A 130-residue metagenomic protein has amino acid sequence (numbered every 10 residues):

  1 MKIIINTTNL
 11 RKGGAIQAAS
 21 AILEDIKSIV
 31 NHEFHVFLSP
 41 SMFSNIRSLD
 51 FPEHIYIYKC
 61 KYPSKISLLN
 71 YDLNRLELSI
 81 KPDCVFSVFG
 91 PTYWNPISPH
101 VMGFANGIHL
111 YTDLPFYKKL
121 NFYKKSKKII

Functional and structural regions predicted by a protein language model:
I4, A19, I29-P91: Active-site donor-binding segments of glycosyltransferases and PAPS-dependent sulfotransferases
N6-S20: A short, glycine/small-residue-rich beta-strand->loop->alpha-helix junction that serves as a flexible
T8, S39-S41, A105: Cofactor-binding loop segments of dinucleotide-utilizing enzymes, especially the Rossmann-like FAD- and NAD(P)+-binding
K12-G14, F43-I46, Y93-P96, H109-T112: Short catalytic/ligand-binding loop motif for oxyanion handling, primarily in non-cytosolic enzymes, centered on
A18-A21, L49-E53, N95-M102, P115-K118: Short, glycine/charged-enriched secondary-structure capping and boundary segments
S87-Y93, G103-I108: A basic- and aromatic-enriched beta-loop-alpha substructure that forms the phosphate/nucleotide- and DNA/RNA-contacting
V101-I129: Acceptor-binding helix/loop patch of EC 2.4 sugar-transfer enzymes, predominantly nucleotide-sugar-dependent
